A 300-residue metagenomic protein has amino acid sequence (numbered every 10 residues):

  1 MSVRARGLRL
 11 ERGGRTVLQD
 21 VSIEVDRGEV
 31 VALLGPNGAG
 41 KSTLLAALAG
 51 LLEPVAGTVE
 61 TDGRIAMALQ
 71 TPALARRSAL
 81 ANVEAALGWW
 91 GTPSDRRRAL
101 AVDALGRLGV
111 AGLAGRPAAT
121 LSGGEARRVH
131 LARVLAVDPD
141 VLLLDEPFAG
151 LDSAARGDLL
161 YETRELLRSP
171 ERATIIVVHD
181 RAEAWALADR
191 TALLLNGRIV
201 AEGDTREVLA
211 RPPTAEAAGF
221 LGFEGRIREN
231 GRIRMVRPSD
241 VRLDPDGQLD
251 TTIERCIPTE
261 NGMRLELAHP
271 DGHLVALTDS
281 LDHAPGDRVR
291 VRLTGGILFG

Functional and structural regions predicted by a protein language model:
L34-P36: The feature captures the beta-strand-to-loop junction immediately N-terminal to the Walker
A49: Helix-to-loop junction immediately C-terminal to a conserved catalytic motif
R96-L113, E165: Conserved ABC ATPase "signature" region
P117-L121, E125: Conserved ABC ATPase signature
L142-E146: Catalytic Walker B motif of ABC-type/P-loop ATPase nucleotide-binding domains
I199-G203, R211: ABC ATPase "signature
G222-I257, L281-G300: Glycine/charge-rich catalytic "coupling/switch" loops of P-loop NTPases
